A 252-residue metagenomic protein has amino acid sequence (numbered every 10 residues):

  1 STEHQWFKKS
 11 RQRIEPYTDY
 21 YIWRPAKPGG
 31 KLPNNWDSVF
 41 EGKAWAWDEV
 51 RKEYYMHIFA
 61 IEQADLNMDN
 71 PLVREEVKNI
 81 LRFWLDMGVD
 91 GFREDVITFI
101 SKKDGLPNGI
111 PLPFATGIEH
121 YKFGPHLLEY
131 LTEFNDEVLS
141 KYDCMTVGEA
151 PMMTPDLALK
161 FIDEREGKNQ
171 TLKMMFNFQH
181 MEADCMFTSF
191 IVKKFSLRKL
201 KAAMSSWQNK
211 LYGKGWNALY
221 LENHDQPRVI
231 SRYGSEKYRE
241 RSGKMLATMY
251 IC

Functional and structural regions predicted by a protein language model:
S1-R82, D86, F99-D156, F161-E164: Acidic/aromatic-lined carbohydrate-recognition and catalytic surfaces of CAZymes acting on diverse glycans
T2-N35, L131, N135-C252: Conserved alpha/beta catalytic core and glycan-binding cleft of carbohydrate-active enzymes
F92-E94: Hydrophobic residues within beta-strands of alpha/beta enzymes
